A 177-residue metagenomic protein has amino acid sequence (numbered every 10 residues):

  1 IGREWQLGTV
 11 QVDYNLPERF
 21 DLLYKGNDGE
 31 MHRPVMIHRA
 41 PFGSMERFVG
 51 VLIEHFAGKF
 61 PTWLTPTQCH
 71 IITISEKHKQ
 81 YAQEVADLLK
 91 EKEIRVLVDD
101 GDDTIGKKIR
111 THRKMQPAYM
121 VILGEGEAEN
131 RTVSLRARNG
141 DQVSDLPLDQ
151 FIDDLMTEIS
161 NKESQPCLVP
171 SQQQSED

Functional and structural regions predicted by a protein language model:
I1-D177: NTP/phosphate- and nucleic-acid-binding module
